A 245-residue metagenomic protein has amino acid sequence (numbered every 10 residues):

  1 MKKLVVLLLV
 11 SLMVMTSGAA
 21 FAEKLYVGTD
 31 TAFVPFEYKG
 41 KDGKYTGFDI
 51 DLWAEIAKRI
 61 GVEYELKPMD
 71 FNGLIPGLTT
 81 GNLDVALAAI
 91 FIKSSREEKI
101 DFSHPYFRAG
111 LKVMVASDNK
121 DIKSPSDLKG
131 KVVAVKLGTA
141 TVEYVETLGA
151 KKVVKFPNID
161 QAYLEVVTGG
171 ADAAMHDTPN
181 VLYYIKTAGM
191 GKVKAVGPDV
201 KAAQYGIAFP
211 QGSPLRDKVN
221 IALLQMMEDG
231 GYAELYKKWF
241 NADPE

Functional and structural regions predicted by a protein language model:
E23-A89: Extracytoplasmic small-molecule ligand-binding "clamshell" domains of the periplasmic binding protein/Venus flytrap
T29-F33, K67-N72, G81-K93, K136-A140 (+3 more regions): Beta->alpha turn/N-cap motifs
T31, F107-V115, T178, L182-L224 (+1 more regions): Periplasmic-binding protein-like
I50, E65-P76, K120, L137-A140 (+2 more regions): Short helix-initiation/N-cap motifs at beta->coil->alpha
I50-R59, N119, S126, V132 (+2 more regions): Extended ligand-binding regions for polar small-molecule ligands
V62, L66, I90-I92, H104-V153: A conserved helix-loop-strand patch within extracytoplasmic ligand-binding domains of the periplasmic binding
E63, A140-P157, K192-V196, I221-E245: Ligand-binding clefts/hinges and TM-proximal coupling segments of bilobed small-molecule sensing domains
A89-E98, Y144-T147, E165-V167, D172-K201: A ligand-binding cleft/hinge motif common to bilobed small-molecule-binding domains
